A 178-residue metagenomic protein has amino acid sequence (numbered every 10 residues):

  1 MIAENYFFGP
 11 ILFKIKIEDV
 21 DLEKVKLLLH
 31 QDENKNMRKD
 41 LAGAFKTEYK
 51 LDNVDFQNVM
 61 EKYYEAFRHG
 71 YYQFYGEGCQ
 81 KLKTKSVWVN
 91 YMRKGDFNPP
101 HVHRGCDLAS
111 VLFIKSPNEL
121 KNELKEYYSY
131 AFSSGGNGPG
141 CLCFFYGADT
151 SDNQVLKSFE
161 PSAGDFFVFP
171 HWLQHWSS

Functional and structural regions predicted by a protein language model:
M1-Q80, V87-P99, G136-C141: Non-heme Fe(II)/2-oxoglutarate
W88-V168, S178: Catalytic core of non-heme Fe(II) oxygenases with the double-stranded beta-helix
